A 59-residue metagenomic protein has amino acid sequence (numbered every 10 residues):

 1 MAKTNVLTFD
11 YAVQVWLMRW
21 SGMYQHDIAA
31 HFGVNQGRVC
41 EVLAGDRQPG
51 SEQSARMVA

Functional and structural regions predicted by a protein language model:
M1-T4: Short, Lys/Arg-enriched N-terminal segment that forms or immediately precedes the first helix of a structured domain
V6-M23: Short, amphipathic alpha-helical "recognition" segments used to contact nucleic acids or chromatin
D27-F32: Short alpha-helical "recognition helix" segments of helix-turn-helix
C40-E41: Key DNA-contacting residues within the recognition helix of helix-turn-helix
A44-G45: Residue-level detection of the helix-turn-helix DNA-binding "recognition helix"
P49-A59: Short Lys/Arg-enriched helix C-cap and helix-to-coil transition segments that create basic nucleic-acid-contact patches
